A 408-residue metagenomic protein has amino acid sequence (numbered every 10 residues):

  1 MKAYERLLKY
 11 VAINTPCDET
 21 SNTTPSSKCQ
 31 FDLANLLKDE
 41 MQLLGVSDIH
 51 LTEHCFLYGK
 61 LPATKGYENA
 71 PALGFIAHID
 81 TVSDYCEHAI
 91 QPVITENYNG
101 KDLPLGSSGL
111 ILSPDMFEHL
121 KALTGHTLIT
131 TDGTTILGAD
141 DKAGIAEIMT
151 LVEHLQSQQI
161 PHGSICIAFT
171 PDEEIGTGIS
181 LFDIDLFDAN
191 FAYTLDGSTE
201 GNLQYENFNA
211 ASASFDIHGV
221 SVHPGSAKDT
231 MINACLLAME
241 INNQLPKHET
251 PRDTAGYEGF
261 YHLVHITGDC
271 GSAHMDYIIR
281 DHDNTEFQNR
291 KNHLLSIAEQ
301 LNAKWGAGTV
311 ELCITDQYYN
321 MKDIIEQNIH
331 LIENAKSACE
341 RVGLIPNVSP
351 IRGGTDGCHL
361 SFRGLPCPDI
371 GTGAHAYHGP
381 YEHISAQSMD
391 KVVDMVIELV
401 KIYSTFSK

Functional and structural regions predicted by a protein language model:
K2-K28, I129-T130, Y318, H378-G379: N-terminal capping segment at the start of a domain
N22-A70, G74-I76, D80: A non-catalytic alpha/beta surface segment that caps or lines the substrate-entry region of metallo-dependent hydrolase
K28, T135-A146, K228-L236, H383-D390: Short, conserved micro-motifs enriched in small and acidic residues
Y67-P161, F169, A189: Active-site metal-coordination/substrate-binding segment of hydrolases, especially metallo-dependent peptidases
P71-G74, T127-L128, I165-C166, N190-Y193 (+3 more regions): Structural motif
E118-L120, H126-A139, D172-L295, E299 (+2 more regions): Midchain, well-structured core segments that form catalytic/ion-binding scaffolds
C235-K408: Metal-dependent amide/peptide-bond hydrolase catalytic core, centered on the "pita-bread" metallohydrolase fold
